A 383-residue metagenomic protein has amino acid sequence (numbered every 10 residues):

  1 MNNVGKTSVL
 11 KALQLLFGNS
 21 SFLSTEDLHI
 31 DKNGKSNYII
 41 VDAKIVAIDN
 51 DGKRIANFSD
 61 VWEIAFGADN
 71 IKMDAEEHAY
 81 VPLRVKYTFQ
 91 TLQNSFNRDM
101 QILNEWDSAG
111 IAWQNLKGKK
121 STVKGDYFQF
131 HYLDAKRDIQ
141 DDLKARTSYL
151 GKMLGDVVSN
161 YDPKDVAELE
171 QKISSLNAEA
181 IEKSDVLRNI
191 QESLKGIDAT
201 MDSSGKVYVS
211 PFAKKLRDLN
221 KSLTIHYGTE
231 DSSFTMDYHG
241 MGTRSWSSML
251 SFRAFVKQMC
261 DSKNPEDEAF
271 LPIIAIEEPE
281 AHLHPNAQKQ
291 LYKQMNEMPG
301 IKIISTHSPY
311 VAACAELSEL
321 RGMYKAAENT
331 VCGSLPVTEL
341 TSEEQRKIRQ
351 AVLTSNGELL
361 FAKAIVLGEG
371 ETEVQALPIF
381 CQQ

Functional and structural regions predicted by a protein language model:
M1-G18, H226-E358, I365, V374-P378: Switch/communication elements of ASCE P-loop NTPase nucleotide-binding domains
K11-E77: Conserved P-loop NTP-binding catalytic core
F22-L28, A68-N70, D107-V123, Y208-S210 (+2 more regions): Short alpha-helical segments and helix-capping/turn motifs at coil-helix boundaries
S36-V41, A79-V81, D126-F130, L271 (+3 more regions): Short glycine-/polar-rich loops that comprise or flank the Walker A/P-loop and associated switch/sensor motifs
K44-I48, T88, G228: Solvent-exposed residues in well-ordered beta-strands and their adjoining turns, especially edge/terminal strands
N50, F58-K164: Electropositive, glycine-dotted interaction segments that contact anionic polymers or phosphate-rich ligands
D141-S148, K152-I276: Extended helical coiled-coil dimerization/tether regions that scaffold and oligomerize large DNA-maintenance assemblies
F380-Q383: Short helix-loop-beta junction
